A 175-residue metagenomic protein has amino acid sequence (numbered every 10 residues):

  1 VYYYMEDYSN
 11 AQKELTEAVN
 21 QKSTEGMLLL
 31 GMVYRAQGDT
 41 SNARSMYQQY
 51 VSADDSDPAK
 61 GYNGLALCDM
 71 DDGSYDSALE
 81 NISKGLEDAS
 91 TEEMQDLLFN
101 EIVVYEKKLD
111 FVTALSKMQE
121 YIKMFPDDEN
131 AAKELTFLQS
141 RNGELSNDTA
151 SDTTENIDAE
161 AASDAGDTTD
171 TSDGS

Functional and structural regions predicted by a protein language model:
Y4-M5, A36-Q37, D71-D72, K107 (+2 more regions): Register position in tetratricopeptide repeats
Q21, A53-D54, D88-S90, M124: Structural marker of alpha-solenoid helical repeat scaffolds
E25, A59-K60, M94-D96, N130: Start-of-helix register in tetratricopeptide repeats
L29-M32, G64, N100, E134: Canonical tetratricopeptide repeat
